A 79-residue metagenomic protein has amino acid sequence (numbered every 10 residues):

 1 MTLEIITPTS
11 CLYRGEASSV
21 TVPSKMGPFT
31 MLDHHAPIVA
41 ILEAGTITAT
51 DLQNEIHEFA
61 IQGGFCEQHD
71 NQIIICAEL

Functional and structural regions predicted by a protein language model:
T2-L79: Compact, glycine-rich, soluble single-domain proteins
